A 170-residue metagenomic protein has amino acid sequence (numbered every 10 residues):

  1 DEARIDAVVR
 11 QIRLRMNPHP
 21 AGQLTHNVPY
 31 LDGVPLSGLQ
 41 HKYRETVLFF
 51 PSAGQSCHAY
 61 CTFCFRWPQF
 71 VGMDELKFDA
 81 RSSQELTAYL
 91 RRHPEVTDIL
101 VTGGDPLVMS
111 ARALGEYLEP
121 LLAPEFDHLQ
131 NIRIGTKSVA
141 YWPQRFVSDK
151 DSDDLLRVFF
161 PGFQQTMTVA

Functional and structural regions predicted by a protein language model:
D1-Y43: Flexible, acidic/Gly-rich N-terminal and inter-domain linker regions that tether and position cofactor-handling modules
D32-F65: N-terminal pre-triad scaffold of radical SAM enzymes
L48-F50, L100-G103: Short glycine-rich or small-residue beta-strand-to-loop segments that form or flank ligand, phosphate, metal/Fe-S
G54, R66-W67, G104-P106, K137-V139: An acidic- and aromatic-residue-enriched active-site/binding cleft used to recognize and process polar
H58-F63, G72, S110, P143: Short helix/loop capping segments that flank catalytic or ligand/cofactor-binding pockets
R66-L76: Iron-sulfur (Fe-S) cluster-binding segments and ferredoxin-like electron-carrier domains, especially [2Fe-2S]
D79-R81: Chitinase-like catalytic core of GlcNAc-active glycosidases
Q84-P94, D98, L107-A170: Conserved AdoMet/S-adenosylmethionine-binding subsite of the radical SAM
